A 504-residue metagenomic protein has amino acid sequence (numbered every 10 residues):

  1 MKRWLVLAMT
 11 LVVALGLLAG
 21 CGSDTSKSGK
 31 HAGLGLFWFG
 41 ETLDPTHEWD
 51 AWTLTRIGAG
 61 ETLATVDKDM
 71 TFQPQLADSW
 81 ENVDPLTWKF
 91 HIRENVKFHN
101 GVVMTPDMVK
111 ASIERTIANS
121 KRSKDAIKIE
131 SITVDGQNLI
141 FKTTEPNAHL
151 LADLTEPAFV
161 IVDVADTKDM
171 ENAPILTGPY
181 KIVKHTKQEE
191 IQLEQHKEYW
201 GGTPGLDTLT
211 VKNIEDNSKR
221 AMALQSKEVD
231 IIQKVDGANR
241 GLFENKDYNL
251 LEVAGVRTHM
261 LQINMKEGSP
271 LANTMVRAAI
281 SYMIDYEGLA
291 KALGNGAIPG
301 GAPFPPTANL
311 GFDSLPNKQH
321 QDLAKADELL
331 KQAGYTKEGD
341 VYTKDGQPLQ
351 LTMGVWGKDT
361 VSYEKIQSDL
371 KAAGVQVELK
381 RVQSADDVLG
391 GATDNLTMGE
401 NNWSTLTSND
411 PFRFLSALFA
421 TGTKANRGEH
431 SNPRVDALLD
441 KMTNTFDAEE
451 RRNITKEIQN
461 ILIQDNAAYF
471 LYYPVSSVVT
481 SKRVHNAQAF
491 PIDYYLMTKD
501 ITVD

Functional and structural regions predicted by a protein language model:
G35-V83, I175, I492: N-terminal lobe/hinge region of extracytoplasmic solute-binding protein
D67, T71, L154-P204, T208 (+3 more regions): Gly/Pro-rich hinge or "lid" segments in bacterial periplasmic/extracellular proteins
E81, K124-V164: Surface-exposed binding/hinge segments that line and control ligand-binding clefts or catalytic entry sites
T105-A111, G136-I140, G178-P179, D207-T208 (+4 more regions): Alpha-helical secondary-structure segments
K168, K197-L242, Q376: Ligand-site clamp/hinge motif
M283-F312, K358-K365, L389-D504: Detector for C-terminal structural segments
P299-E338, D359-V361: Structural transition elements
T336-T405, S476: Ligand/substrate-recognition segments at binding pockets and active sites
